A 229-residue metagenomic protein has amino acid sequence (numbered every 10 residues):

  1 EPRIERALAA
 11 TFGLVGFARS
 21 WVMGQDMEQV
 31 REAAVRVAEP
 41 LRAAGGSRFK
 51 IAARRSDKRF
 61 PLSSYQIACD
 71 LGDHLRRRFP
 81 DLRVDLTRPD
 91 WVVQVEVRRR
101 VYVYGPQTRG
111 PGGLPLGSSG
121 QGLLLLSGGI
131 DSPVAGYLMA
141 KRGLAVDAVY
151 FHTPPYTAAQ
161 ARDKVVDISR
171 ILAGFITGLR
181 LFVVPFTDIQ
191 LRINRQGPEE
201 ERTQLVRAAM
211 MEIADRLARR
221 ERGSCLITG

Functional and structural regions predicted by a protein language model:
E1-L123, P133-R180: RNA-binding accessory domains that recognize and position tRNA/RNA substrates
K58, Q190-L191: Short, active-site-adjacent cap segments at secondary-structure transitions
D70-L75, D81, Q107-S119, Q190 (+1 more regions): Active-site adenylate/phosphate-handling loop in enzymes that bind or generate adenylated species
D90, V184-I189: Short connector loops at secondary-structure junctions
G129: Conserved G/P- and acidic residue-centered "switch" motifs that form tight phosphate/ATP-binding loops in soluble
V149-Y150, F182-P185, S224-G229: Short, conserved beta-strand edge motifs with alternating hydrophobic and charged residues
T153-P155, T187-Q190: Glycine-rich beta-alpha junction loops
